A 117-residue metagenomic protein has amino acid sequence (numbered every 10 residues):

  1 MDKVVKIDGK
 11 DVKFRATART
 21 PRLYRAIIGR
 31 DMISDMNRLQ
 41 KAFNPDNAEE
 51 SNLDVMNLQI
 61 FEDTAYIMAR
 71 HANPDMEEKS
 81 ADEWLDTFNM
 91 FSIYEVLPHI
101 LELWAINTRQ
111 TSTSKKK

Functional and structural regions predicted by a protein language model:
M1-D11, R30-L53, Q59, H71-K117: Charged interaction scaffolds used for protein-protein
R15-T17: Short linear motifs in exposed loops
T20-P21, K41: Generic secondary-structure boundary signal with a strong preference for alpha-helix termini
P21-I28: N-terminal first-folded block
